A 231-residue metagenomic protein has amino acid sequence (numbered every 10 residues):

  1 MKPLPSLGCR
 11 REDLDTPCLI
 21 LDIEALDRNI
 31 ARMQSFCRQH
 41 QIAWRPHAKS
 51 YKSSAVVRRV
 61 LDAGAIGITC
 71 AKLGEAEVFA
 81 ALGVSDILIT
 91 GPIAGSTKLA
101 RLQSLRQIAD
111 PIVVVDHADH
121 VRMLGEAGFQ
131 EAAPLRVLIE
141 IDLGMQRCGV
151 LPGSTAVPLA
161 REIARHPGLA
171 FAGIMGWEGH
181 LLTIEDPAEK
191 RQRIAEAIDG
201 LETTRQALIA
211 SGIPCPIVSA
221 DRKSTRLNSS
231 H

Functional and structural regions predicted by a protein language model:
K2-L21: Generic N-terminal amphipathic, Lys/Arg-enriched alpha-helix
K2-S6, A25-V56, T69: N-terminal glycine-rich anion-binding loops that anchor highly charged ligand groups
I23, D27, A118, G153-V157 (+1 more regions): Non-membrane alpha-helical structural segments and their capping/turn regions in soluble enzymes
N29, F36, A63, E162 (+3 more regions): Change "in soluble alpha/beta enzymes" to "in soluble alpha/beta proteins
M33, C37-Q39, I89-P92, A197-A210: Alpha-helix-loop-beta-strand connector modules within alpha/beta enzyme cores
H47-T183, P187: Active-site-proximal beta-alpha core segment in soluble small-molecule metabolic enzymes
G173-R222: Loop-centered beta-sheet repeat module
T225-H231: Conserved small/polar residues in nucleotide/adenosyl-binding loops
